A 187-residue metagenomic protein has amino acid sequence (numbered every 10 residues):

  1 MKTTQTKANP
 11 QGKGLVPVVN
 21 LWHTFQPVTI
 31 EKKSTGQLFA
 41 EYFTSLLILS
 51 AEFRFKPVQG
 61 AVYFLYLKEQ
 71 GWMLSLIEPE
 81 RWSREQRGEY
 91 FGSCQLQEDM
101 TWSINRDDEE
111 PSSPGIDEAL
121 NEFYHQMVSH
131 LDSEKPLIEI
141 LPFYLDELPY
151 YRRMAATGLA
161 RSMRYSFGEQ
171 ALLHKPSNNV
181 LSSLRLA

Functional and structural regions predicted by a protein language model:
M1-K56, A187: N-terminal domain-onset segments
V19, Q26, I30-K33, P114-E118 (+2 more regions): Alpha-helix boundary/N-cap detector
Q37-Q59, K135-E147, Y165: Short glycine-rich, low-complexity/disordered patches
F53-D108: Domain-scale macromolecular recognition modules
Q59, E69, M100, D108 (+4 more regions): A generic structural signal for solvent-exposed, polar alpha-helical segments
E98-D132: Compact, glycine/acidic-enriched structural inserts
L137-A187: A eukaryote-biased signal for long
